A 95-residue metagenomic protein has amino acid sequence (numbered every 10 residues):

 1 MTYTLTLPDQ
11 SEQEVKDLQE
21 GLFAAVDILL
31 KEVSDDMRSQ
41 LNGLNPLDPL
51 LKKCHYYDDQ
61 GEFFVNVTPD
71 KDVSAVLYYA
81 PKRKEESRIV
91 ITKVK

Functional and structural regions predicted by a protein language model:
M1-K71: Basic, Lys/Arg-enriched alpha-helical interface segments
V67-K95: Enriched for short, Lys/Arg-rich terminal
